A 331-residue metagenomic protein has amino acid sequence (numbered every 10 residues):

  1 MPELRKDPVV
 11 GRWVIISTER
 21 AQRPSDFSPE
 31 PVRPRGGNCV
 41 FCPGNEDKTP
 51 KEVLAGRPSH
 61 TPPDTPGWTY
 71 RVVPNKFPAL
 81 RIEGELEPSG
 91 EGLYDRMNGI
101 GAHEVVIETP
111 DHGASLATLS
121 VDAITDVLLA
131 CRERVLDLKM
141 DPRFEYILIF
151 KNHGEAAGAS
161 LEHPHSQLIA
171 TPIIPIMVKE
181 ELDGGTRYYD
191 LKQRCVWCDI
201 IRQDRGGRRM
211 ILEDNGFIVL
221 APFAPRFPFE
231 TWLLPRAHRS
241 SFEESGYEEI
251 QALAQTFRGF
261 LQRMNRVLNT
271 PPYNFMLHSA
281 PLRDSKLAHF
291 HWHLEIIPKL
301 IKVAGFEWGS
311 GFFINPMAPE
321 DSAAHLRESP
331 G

Functional and structural regions predicted by a protein language model:
M1-H163, I169-S240, E248, L261 (+2 more regions): Active-site microenvironments that recognize anionic phosphate/pyrophosphate groups
E243: Short histidine-centered beta-strand/loop micro-motifs that create catalytic or ligand/metal-coordination sites
A252-T270: Extended C-terminal subregions enriched in glycine
